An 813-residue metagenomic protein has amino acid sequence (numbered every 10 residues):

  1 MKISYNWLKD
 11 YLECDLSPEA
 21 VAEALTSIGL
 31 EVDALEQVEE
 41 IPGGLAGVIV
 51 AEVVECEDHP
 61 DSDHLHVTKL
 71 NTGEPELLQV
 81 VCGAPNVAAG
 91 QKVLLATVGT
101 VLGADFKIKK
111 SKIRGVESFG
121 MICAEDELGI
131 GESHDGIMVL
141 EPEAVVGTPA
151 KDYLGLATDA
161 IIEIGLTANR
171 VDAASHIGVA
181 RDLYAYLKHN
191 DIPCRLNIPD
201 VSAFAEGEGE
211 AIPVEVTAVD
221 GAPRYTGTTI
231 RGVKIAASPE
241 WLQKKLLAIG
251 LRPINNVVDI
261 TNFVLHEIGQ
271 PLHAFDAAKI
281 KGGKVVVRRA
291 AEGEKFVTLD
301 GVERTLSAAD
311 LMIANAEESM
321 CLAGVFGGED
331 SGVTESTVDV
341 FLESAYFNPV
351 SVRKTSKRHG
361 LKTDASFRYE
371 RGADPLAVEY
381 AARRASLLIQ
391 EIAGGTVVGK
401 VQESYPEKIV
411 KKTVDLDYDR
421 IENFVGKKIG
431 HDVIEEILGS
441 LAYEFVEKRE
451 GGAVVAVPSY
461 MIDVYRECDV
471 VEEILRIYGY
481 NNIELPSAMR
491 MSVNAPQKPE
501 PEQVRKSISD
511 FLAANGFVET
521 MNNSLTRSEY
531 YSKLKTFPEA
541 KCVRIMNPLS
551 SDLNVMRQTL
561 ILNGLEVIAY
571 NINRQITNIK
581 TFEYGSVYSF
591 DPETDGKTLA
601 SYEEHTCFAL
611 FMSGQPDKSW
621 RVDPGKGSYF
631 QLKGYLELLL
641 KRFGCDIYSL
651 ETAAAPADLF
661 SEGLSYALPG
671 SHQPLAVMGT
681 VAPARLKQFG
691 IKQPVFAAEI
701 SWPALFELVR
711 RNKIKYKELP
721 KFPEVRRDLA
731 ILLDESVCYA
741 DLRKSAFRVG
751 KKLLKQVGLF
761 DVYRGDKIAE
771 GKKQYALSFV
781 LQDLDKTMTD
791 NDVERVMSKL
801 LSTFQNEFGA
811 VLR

Functional and structural regions predicted by a protein language model:
M1-A205, F341, G360, D364 (+3 more regions): Phosphate-backbone binding interfaces of nucleic-acid-interacting proteins
K2, G439-V446, E467, N522 (+4 more regions): A carboxyl-terminal module marker
Y5, E23, I28, E40 (+1 more regions): Glycine/proline-enriched, intrinsically flexible loops and inter-domain linkers
E40-G44, A203-A205, V264, A456 (+6 more regions): Beta-rich nucleic-acid/ligand-interaction surfaces
I49-V81, G147, Q243, N255 (+1 more regions): Conserved mixed alpha/beta core segments that line enzyme active sites in large multi-domain catalysts
R114-G129, S133-V139, A150-A160, I164 (+5 more regions): Mobile "lid/hinge" segments at catalytic clefts and subdomain interfaces of large enzymes
L183, L187-T217, A393-I421, K428 (+1 more regions): Terminal amphipathic helices with adjacent charged low-complexity linkers/tails
V414-F582, R727, V780-L784, D792-R813: Extended, well-folded interaction surfaces typified by the phenylalanyl-tRNA synthetase beta subunit core
